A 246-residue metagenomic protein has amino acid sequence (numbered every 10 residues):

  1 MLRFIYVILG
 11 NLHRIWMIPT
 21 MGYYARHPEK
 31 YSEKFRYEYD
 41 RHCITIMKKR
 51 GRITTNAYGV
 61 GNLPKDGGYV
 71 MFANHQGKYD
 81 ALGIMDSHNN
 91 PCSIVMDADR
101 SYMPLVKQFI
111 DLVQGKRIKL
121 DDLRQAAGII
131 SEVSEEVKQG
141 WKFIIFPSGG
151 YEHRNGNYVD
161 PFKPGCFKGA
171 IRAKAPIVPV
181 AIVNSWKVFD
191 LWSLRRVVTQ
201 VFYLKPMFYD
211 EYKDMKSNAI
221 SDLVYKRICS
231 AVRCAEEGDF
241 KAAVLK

Functional and structural regions predicted by a protein language model:
M1-Y69, G83: Membrane-anchoring hydrophobic helices of lipid-metabolizing enzymes
I18-Y23, R36, K65-L123: Catalytic core of membrane glycerolipid acyltransferases/transacylases, capturing the structured, soluble-facing
F35-Y39, Q76, Q125, K216 (+1 more regions): Soluble or luminal CAZymes and related metallo-dependent hydrolases
M47-K48, I110, E136, A170: A generic structural signal for well-ordered alpha-helical segments
A57, K116-L120, Y209: Short acidic-hydrophobic, aromatic-tinged amphipathic segments that line or gate anion-handling sites
L63, Q125, S185: Positions that flank functional sites
L123-S131: Structural motif
I130-K246: Non-catalytic C-terminal accessory region of glycerolipid acyltransferases and related lyso-lipid remodeling enzymes
